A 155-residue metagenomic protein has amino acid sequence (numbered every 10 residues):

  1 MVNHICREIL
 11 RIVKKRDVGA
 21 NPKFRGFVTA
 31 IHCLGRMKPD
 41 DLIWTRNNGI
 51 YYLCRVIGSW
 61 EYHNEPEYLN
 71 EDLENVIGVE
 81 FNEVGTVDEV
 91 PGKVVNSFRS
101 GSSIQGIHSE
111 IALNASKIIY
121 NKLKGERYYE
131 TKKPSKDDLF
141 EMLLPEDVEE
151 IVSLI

Functional and structural regions predicted by a protein language model:
M1, D72-I155: Contiguous surface segments at macromolecular interaction interfaces
M1-A30, E150-V152: Compositionally biased, charged N-terminal/linker segments
L34-K38: Short, well-ordered loop/turn sites that connect or cap secondary structure elements
I50-Y62: Short beta-strand-centered aromatic/proline hotspots
W60-G78: A short alpha->loop->secondary-structure connector
